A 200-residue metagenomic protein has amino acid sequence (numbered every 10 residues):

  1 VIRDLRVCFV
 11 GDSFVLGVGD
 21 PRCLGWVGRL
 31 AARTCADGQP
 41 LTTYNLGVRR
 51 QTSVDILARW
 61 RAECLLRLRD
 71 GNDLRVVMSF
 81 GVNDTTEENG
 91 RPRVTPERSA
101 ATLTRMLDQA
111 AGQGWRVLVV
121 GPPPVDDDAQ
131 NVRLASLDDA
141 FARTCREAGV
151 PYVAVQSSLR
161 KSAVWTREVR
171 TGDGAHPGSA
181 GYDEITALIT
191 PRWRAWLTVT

Functional and structural regions predicted by a protein language model:
I2, A32-Q39, L57-T200: Alpha-helical cap/lid subdomain in secreted, periplasmic, or secretory-pathway luminal O-acyl-processing enzymes
D4-P21, V27, T85: Catalytic nucleophile-elbow at a beta strand-turn-alpha helix junction centered on a G-D-S/GDSL motif, marking
C8, Y44, V76-M78: Conserved beta-strand elements of the Class I
D12, V48, P122: Cofactor-binding loop segments of dinucleotide-utilizing enzymes, especially the Rossmann-like FAD- and NAD(P)+-binding
G17, R50-V54, S179, D183: Loop/helix-junction capping segments adjacent to catalytic residues or to phosphate/diphosphate-binding pockets
G19-R22, Q51-L57, A129-V132: Acidic-and-aromatic substrate-binding clefts and catalytic sites of carbohydrate-active enzymes
L24-G25, A135: Short, conserved loop/turn and helix-capping segments at secondary-structure boundaries that abut family-defining
D37-V54: A short beta-strand-loop structural module common to alpha/beta enzyme folds
